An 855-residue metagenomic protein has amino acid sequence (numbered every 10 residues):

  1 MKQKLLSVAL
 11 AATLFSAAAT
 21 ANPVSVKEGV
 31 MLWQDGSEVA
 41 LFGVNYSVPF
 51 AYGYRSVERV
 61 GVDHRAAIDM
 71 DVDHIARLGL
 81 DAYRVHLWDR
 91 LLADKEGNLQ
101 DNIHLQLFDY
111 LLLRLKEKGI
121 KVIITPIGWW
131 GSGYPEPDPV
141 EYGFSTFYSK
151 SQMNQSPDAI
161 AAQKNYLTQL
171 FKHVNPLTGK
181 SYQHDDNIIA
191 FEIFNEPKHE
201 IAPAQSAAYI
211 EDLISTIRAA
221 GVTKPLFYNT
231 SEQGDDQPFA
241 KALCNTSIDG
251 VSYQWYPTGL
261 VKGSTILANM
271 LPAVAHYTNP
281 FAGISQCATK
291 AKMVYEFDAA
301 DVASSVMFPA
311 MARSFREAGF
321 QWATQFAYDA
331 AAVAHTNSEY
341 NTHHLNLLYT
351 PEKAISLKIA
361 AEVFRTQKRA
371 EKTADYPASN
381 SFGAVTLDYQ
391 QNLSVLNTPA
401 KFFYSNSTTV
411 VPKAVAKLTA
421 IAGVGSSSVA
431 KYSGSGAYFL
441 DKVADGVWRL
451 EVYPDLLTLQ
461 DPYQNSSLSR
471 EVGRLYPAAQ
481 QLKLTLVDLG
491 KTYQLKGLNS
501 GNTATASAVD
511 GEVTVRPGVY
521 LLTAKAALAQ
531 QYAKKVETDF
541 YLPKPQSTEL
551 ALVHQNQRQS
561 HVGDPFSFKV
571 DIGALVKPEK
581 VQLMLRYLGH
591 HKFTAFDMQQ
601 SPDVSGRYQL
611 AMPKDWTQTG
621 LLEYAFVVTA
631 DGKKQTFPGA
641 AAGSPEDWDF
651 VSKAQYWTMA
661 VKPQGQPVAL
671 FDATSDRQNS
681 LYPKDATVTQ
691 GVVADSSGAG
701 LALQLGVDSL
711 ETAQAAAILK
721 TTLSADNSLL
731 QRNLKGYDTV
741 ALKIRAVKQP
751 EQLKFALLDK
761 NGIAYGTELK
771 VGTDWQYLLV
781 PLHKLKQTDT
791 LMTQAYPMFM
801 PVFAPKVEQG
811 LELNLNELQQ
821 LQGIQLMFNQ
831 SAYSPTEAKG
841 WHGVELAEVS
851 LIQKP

Functional and structural regions predicted by a protein language model:
M1-T20: Gram-negative bacterial Sec-dependent N-terminal signal peptides
P23-I248: Active-site mouth of glycoside hydrolases
Q237-D301: Glycoside hydrolase catalytic-domain groove-lining segments
S305-Y376: Substrate-binding cleft of secreted/luminal carbohydrate-active enzymes
P399-G563: Extended non-globular C-terminal regions
P454-L457, A574-P578, V747-P750: Short proline/glycine-enriched turn/loop motifs at strand-loop junctions of beta-rich domains
L528-T689: Glycan-association/targeting regions that enable binding to alpha-glucans and other polysaccharides
S652-P855: Beta-rich carbohydrate-recognition modules and glycan-binding surfaces
